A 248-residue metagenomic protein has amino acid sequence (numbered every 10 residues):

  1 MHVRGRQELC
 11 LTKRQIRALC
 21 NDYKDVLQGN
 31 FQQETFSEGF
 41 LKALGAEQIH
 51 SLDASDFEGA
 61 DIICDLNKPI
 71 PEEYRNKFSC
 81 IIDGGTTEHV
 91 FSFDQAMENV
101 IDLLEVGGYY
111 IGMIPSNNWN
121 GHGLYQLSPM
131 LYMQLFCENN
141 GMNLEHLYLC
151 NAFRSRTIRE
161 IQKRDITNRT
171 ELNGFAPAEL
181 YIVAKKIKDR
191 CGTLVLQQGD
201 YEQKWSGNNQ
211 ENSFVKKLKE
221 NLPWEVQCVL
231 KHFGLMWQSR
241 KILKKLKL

Functional and structural regions predicted by a protein language model:
M1-A18, L27: Conserved class I S-adenosyl-L-methionine
Q7-L9, P115-N120, L149-A152: Short "lid" loop at the C-terminus of a central beta-strand within the Rossmann-like core of SAM-dependent
Q15-G45, E145, C150: Short mixed-charge
Q32-W119: Conserved SAM-binding loop
N117, G123-L149: Conserved Class I S-adenosyl-L-methionine
N118-G123, N168-L172: Active-site rim elements
F153-K217: Flexible, glycine-/basic-rich loop-and-beta segments that form/coincide with the SAM-dependent methyltransferase
S206-L248: Membrane-proximal basic amphipathic "stem/tether" segments
